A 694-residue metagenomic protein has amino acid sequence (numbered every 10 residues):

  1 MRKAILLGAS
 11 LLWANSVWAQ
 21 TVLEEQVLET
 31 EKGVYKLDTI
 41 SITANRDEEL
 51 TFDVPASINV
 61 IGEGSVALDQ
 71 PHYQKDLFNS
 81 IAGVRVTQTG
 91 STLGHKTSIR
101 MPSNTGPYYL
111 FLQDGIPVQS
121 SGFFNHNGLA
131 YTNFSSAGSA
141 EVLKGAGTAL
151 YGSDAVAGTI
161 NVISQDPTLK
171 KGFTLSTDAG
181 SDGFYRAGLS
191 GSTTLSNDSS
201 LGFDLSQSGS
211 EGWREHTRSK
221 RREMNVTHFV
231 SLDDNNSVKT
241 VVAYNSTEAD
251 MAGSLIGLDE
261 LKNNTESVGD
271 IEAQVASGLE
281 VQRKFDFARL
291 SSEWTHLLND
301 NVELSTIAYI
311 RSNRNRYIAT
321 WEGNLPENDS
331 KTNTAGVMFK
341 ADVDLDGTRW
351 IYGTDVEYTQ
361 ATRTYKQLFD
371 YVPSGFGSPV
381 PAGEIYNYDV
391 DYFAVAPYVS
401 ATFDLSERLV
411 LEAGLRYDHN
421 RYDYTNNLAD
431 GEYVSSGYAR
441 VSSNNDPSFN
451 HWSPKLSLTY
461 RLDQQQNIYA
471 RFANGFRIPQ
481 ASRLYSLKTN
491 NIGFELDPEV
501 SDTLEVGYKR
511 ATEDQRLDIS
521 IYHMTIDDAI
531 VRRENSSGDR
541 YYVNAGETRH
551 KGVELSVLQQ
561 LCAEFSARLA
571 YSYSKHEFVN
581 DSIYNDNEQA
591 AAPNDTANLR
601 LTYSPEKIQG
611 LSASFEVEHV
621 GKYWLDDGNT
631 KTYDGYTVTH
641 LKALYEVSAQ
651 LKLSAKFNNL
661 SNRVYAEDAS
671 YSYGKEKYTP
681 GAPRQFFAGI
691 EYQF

Functional and structural regions predicted by a protein language model:
L7-G8, I40, S192, A470 (+3 more regions): Conserved C-terminal beta-signal and adjacent last beta-strands/turns of outer-membrane beta-barrel proteins
I58, K75-I116: Extracytoplasmic beta-strand/coil segments of soluble accessory domains associated with Gram-negative outer-membrane
I116-K144, S164: Short acidic/polar hinge/loop motifs at secondary-structure boundaries that mediate gating or recognition
G172, A179-G209, R214-A252, V281-E303 (+2 more regions): Transmembrane beta-barrel wall of Gram-negative outer-membrane proteins
S231-N245, K284-Y433, T459-R461, Q515-H523 (+1 more regions): Face-selective signature of the C-terminal outer-membrane beta-barrel domain
E248, S254-L255, Q360-S378, R421-Y438 (+8 more regions): Surface-exposed extracellular loop regions of Gram-negative outer-membrane beta-barrel proteins, predominantly
E293, L297, E303-Y317, T459-R461 (+5 more regions): Membrane-embedded beta-barrel scaffold of Gram-negative outer-membrane proteins
D404-E407, L411, H419, I521-I526 (+3 more regions): Gram-negative outer-membrane beta-barrel transporters
